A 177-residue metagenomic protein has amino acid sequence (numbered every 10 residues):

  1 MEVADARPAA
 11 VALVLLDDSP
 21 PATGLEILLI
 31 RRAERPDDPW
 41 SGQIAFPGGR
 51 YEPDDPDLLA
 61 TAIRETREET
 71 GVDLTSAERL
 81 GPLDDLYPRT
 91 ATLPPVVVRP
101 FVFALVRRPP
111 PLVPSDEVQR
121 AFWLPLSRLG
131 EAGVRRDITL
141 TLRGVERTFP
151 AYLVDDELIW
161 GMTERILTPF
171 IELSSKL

Functional and structural regions predicted by a protein language model:
M1-F46, R50-P109, S127-A132, T139-L177: N-terminal leader/linker segments that precede catalytic domains of diphosphate-processing enzymes
P111-R128: Acidic, glycine-rich loop-and-strand cores that form catalytic or ligand-binding grooves in diverse globular domains
